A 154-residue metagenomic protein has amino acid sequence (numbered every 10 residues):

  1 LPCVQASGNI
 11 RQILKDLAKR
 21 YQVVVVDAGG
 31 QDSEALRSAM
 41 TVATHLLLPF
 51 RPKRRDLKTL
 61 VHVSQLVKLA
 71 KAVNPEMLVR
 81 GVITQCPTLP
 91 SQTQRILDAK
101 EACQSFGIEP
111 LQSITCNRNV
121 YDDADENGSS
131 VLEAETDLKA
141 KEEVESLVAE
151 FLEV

Functional and structural regions predicted by a protein language model:
L1-V26, G30, E34, V73 (+1 more regions): P-loop/Walker-type NTP enzyme "switch/lid" segment
D16, S33-R54: Inter-motif core of Ras-like GTPase G domains
V26, L48, G81-I83: Structural beta-sheet core signal
K58-E76, T84, T88: Conserved C-terminal guanine-recognition region of P-loop GTPase G domains, centered on the G4
H62-Q65, Q94-K100: Charged helix-capping and loop-helix junction motifs
P87, A99-S129: Beta-strand-loop-alpha "switch" segments that mediate conformational coupling across diverse proteins
Y121-E145: Inter-lobe coupling/hinge region of RecA-like P-loop helicase motors
